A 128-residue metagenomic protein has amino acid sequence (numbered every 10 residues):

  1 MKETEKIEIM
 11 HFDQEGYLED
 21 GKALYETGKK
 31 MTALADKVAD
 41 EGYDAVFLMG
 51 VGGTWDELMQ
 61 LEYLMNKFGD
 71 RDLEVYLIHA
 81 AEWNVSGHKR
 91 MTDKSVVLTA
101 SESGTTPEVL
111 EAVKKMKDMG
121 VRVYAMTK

Functional and structural regions predicted by a protein language model:
M1-D40: Cofactor-/ligand-binding subdomain signature composed of acidic, glycine-rich, tryptophan-containing flexible loops
E41-K128: Glycine-rich phosphate-binding loops that contact phosphosugars or nucleotide phosphates
